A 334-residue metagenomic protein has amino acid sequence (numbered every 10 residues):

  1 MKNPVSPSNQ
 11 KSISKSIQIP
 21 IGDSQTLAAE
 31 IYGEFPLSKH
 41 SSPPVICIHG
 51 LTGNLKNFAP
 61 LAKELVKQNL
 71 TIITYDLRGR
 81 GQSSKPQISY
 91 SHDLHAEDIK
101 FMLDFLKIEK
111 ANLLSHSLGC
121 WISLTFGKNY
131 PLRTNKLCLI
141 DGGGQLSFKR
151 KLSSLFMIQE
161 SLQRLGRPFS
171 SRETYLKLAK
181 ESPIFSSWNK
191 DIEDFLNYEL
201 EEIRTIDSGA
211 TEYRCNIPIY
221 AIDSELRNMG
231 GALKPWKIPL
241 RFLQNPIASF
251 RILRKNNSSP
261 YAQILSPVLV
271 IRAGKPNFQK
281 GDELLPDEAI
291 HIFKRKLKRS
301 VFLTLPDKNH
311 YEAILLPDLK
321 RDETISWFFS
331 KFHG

Functional and structural regions predicted by a protein language model:
V5-T26, I31: N-terminal cap/lid segment of alpha/beta-hydrolase-fold proteins
G22, E30, F35, L77-L114 (+1 more regions): Active-site loop/oxyanion-hole signature of alpha/beta-hydrolase fold enzymes
E34-Q82: Conserved HGGG/HGGXW glycine-rich cap/lid loop of the alpha/beta-hydrolase fold
D76-G81, G143, K308-N309: Short beta-to-alpha linker loops that shape the active-site pocket of alpha/beta-hydrolase fold enzymes
E109-L152: Conserved hydrolase catalytic core segment
S147-R227, R241-K255: Helix-rich cap/lid subdomain of alpha/beta-hydrolase
I203-K296: Conserved serine/cysteine hydrolase catalytic core
L305-D318: Catalytic histidine-centered segment of alpha/beta-hydrolase-like enzymes
